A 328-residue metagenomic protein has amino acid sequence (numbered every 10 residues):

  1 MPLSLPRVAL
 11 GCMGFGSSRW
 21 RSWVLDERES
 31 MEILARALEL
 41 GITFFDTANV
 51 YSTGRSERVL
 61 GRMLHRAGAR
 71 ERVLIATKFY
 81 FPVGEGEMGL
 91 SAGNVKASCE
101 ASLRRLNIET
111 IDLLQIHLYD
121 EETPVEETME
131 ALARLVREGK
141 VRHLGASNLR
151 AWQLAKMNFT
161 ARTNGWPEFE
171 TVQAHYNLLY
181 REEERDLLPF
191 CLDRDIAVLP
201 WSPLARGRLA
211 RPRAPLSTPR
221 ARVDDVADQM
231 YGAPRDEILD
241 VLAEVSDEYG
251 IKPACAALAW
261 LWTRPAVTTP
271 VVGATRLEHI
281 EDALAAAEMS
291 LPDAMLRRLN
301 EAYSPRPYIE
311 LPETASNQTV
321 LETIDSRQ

Functional and structural regions predicted by a protein language model:
M1-V73, A205: N-terminal binding-site loop/beta-alpha segment at the start of enzyme catalytic domains that lines or forms
L3-V8, G41-F44, A69-V73, I108-D112 (+5 more regions): Short, well-ordered coil/turn segments that N-cap beta-strands
L10, S30, A37, F45 (+13 more regions): Conserved, mostly hydrophobic/aromatic
G14, N49-Y51, F79-V83, Q115-D120 (+5 more regions): Active-site-proximal loop/turn and secondary-structure-junction residues that shape catalytic pockets, frequently
S18, V83-E182, D186: Glycine/proline-rich, positively charged, aromatic-decorated active-site loop/lid region on the catalytic face
L34, E57, G61, C99-L103 (+7 more regions): Generic structural signal for well-ordered alpha-helices, preferentially at hydrophobic/aromatic core positions
E182-T218, K252: Aromatic-lined glycan-binding groove of carbohydrate-active enzymes
D193, S217-E244, E248, T263-V267 (+1 more regions): Terminal-tail/helix-coil boundary detector
